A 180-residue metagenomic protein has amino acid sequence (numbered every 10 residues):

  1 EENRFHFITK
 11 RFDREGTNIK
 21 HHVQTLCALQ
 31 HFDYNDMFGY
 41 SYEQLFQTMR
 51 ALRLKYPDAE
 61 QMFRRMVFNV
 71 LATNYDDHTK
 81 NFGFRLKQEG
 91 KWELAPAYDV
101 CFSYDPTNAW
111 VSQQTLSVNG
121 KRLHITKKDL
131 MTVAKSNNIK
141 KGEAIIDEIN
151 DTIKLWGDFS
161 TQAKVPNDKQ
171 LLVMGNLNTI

Functional and structural regions predicted by a protein language model:
E1-T79, G83-I180: Anionic ligand-binding catalytic core segments
